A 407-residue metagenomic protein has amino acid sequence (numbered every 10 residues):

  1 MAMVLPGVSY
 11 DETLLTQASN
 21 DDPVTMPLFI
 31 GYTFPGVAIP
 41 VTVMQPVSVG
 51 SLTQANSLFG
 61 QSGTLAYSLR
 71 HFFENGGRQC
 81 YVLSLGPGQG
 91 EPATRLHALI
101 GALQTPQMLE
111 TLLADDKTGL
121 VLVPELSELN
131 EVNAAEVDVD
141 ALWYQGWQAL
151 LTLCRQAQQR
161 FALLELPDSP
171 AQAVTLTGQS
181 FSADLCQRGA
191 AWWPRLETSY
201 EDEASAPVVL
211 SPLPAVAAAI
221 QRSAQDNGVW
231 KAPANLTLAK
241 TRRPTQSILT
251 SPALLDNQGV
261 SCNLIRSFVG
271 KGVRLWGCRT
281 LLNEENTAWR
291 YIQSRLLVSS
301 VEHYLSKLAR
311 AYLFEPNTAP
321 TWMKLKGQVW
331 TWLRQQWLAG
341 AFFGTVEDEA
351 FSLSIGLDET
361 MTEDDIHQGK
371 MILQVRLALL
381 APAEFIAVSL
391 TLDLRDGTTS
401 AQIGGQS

Functional and structural regions predicted by a protein language model:
M1-G88, L113-L126, C154-S407: Structured, hydrophobic secondary-structure cores that serve as assembly/anchoring elements
G90-A157: Long, structured protein-protein interaction/assembly regions in large complexes
